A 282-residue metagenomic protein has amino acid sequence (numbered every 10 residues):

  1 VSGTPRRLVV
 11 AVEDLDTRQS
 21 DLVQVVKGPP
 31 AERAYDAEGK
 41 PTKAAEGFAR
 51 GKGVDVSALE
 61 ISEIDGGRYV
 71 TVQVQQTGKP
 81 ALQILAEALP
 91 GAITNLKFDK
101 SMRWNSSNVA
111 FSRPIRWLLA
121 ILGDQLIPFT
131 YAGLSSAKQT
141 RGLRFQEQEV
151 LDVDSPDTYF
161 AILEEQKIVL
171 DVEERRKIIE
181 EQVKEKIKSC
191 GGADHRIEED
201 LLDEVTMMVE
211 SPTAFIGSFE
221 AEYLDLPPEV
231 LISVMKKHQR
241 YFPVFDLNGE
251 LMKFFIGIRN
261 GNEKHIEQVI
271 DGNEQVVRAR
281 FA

Functional and structural regions predicted by a protein language model:
V1-R240, F245, G249: Long, basic N-terminal domains or extensions that often function in RNA/ssDNA interaction or organelle/cellular
P243-A282: Function-dense linear segments that define catalytic or interfacial modules in macromolecule-processing proteins
